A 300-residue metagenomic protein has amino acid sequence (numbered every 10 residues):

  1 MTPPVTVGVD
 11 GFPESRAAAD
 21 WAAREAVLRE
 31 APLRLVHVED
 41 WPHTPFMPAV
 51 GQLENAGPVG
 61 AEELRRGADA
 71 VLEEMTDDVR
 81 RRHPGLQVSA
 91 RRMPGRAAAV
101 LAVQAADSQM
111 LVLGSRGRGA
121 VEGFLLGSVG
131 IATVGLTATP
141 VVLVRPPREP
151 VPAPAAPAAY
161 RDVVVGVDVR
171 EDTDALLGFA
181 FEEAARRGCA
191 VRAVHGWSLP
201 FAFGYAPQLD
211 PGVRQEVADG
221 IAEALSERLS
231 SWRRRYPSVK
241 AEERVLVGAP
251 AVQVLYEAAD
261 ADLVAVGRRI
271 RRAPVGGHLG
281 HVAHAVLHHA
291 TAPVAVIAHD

Functional and structural regions predicted by a protein language model:
M1, E14, E62, R66 (+4 more regions): Structural beta-alpha unit
M1-A56, A159-P211, R233, K240-A241 (+1 more regions): Small/aliphatic-rich secondary-structure junction motif
R34-V36, S89-M93, V142, R192-V194 (+2 more regions): General small-molecule cofactor/ligand-binding pocket signal
N55-A70, P211-I221: A short acidic, glycine-rich active-site loop that binds or catalyzes chemistry on phosphate/adenosine moieties
M110-A132, Y160, L263-H288: Glycine-rich, Arg-bearing micro-motifs that act as flexible, cationic patches
G114-S115, V141-P147, A295-A298: Short beta-strand elements of ligand-binding domains
G130-V151: Short, structured interface segments
C189-V266, G277: Structured core of small recognition/catalytic domains
